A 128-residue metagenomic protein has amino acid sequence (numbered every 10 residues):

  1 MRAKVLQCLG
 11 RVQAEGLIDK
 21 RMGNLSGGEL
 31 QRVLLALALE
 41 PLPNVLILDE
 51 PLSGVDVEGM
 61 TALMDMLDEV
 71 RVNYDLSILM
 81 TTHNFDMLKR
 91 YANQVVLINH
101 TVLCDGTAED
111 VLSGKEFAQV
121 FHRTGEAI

Functional and structural regions predicted by a protein language model:
M1-L17: Conserved ABC ATPase "signature" region
R21-L25, E29: Conserved ABC ATPase signature
L42: Conserved catalytic motifs of ABC-family nucleotide-binding domains
L46-E50: Catalytic Walker B motif of ABC-type/P-loop ATPase nucleotide-binding domains
T82-H83: H-loop/switch region of ABC-family ATPase nucleotide-binding domains
L88-R90: A short, surface-exposed alpha-helical micro-motif characterized by mixed small hydrophobic and charged/polar residues
V95-T107: H-loop (His-switch) and adjacent beta-strand-loop-beta switch element of ABC-type ATPase nucleotide-binding domains
